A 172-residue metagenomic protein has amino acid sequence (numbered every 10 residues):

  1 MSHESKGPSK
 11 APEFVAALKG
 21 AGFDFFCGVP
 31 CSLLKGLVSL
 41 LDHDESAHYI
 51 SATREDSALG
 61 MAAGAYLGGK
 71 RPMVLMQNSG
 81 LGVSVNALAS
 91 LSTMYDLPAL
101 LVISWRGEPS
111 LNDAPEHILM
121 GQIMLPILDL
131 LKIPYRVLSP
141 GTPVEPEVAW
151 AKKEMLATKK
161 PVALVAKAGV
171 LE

Functional and structural regions predicted by a protein language model:
M1-E172: Thiamine diphosphate
